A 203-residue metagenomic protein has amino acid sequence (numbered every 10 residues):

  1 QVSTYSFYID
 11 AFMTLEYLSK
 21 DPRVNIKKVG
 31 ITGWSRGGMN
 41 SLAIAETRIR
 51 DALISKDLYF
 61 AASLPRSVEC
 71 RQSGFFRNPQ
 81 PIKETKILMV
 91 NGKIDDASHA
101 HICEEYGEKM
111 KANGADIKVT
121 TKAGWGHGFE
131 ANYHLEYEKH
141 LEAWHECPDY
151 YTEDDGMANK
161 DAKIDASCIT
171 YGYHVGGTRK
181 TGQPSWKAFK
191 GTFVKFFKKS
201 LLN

Functional and structural regions predicted by a protein language model:
Q1-D21, P148, T152, A162-H174: Serine-hydrolase catalytic machinery in alpha/beta-hydrolase-like enzymes
V2-I9, A97-H101, R179-P184: Soluble non-cytosolic domains of exported or imported proteins
S3-K83: Primarily recognizes the serine-hydrolase "nucleophile elbow" in alpha/beta-hydrolase and SGNH/GDSL folds
L18, A188-S200: C-terminal alpha-helix
S55-G124: The feature captures the conserved acid-bearing segment of alpha/beta-hydrolase catalytic domains
K111-L135, C147-I169: Catalytic histidine neighborhood in serine/cysteine hydrolases with alpha/beta-hydrolase-type architecture
E138, E142-E146, H174: Domain-level recognition of soluble alpha/beta enzyme cores, biased toward histidine phosphatases/phosphomutases
D165-G191: Alpha-helix-centered segments that form part of catalytic cores
